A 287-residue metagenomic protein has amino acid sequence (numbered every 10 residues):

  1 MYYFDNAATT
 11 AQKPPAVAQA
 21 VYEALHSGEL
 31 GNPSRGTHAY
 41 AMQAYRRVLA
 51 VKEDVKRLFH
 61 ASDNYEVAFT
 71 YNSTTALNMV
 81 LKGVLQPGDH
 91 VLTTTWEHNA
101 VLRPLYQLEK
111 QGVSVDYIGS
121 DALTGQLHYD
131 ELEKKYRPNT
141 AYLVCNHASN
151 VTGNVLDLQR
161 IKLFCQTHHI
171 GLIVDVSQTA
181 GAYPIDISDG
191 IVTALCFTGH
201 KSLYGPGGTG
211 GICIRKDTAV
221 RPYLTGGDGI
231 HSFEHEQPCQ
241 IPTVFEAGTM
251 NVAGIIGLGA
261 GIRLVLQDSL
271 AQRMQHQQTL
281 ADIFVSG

Functional and structural regions predicted by a protein language model:
M1-G287: Pyridoxal 5′-phosphate
